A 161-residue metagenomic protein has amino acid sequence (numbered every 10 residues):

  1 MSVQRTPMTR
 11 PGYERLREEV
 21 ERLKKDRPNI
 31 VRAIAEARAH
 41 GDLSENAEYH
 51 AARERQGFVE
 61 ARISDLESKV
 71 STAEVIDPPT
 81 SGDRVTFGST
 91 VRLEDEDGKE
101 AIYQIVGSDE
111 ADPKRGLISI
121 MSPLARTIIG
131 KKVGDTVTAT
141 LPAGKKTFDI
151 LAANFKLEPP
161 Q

Functional and structural regions predicted by a protein language model:
S2-A61, P160-Q161: N-terminal cationic and glycine-rich segments that engage phosphates or anionic surfaces
V3, R38, S44, V70-S71 (+4 more regions): Residue-level signal for pocket-adjacent positions within structured domains
E19, L23-R27, A33, A37 (+6 more regions): Conserved, well-folded catalytic cores of nucleic-acid-processing and energy-transducing macromolecular machines
K24, H50-Q56, K69, T90 (+1 more regions): Generic alpha-helical hydrophobic packing signal
A47-P79, D83: Internal alpha/beta loop-helix hairpins
I76-Q161: Non-DNA-binding regulatory cores of transcription-related proteins, predominantly C-terminal effector-binding
